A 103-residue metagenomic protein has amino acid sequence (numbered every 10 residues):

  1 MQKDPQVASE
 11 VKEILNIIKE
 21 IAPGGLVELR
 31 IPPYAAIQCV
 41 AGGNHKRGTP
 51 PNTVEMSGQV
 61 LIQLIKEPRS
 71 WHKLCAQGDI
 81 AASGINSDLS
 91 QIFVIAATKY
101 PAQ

Functional and structural regions predicted by a protein language model:
M1-Q103: Feature captures hydrophobic
